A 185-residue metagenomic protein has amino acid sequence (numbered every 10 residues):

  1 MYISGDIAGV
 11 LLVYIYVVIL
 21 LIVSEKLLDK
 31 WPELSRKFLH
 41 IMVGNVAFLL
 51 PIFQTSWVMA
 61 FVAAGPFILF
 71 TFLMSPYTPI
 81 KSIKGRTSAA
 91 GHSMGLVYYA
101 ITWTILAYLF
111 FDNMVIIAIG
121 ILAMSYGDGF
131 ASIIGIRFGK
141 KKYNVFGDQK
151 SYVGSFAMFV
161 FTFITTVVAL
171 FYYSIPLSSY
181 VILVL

Functional and structural regions predicted by a protein language model:
Y2-I7, L11, L21-A60, T71-T165 (+1 more regions): Interhelical loop and helix-boundary elements at the membrane-water interface of polytopic inner-membrane proteins
Y16: Catalytic cores of Mg2+-dependent Asp-rich isoprenoid enzymes
A60-P66: Hydrophobic mid-bilayer segments of alpha-helices in multi-pass membrane transport proteins, especially secondary
